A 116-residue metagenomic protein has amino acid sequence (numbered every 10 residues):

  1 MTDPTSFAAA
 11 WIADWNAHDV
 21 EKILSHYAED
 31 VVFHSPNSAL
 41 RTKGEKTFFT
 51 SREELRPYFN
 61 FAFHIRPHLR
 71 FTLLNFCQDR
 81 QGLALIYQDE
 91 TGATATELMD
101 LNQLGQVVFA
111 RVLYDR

Functional and structural regions predicted by a protein language model:
M1-S25, E29: Short, low-complexity N-terminal intrinsically disordered segments enriched in polar/charged residues
T2-T5, E53, A93: A structural signal for well-ordered alpha-helical segments within the folded catalytic domains of diverse enzymes
W11, I23, V31, L55 (+2 more regions): Hydrophobic pocket/interface hotspot
K22, A28-L74, D79: A solvent-exposed, acidic/Ser-Thr-rich amphipathic alpha-helical stretch
R56, A62-R116: A beta-strand edge to alpha-helix "cap/lid" segment located at domain peripheries
